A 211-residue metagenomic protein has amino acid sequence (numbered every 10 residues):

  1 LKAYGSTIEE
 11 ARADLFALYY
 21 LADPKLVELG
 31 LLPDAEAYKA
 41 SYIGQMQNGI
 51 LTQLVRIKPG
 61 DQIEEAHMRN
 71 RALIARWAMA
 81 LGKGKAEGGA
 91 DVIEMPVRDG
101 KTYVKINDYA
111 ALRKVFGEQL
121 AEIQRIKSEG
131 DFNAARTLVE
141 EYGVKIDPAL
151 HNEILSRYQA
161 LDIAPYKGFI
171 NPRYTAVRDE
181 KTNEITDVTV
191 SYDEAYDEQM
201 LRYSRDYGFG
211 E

Functional and structural regions predicted by a protein language model:
L1-Y4: Signature of Gram-negative outer-membrane beta-barrel scaffolds
S6-E9, L18-I123: Long, well-structured alpha-helical subdomains associated with metal-dependent extracellular/ecto-lumenal hydrolases
G89-E211: Non-catalytic terminal regions of proteins
